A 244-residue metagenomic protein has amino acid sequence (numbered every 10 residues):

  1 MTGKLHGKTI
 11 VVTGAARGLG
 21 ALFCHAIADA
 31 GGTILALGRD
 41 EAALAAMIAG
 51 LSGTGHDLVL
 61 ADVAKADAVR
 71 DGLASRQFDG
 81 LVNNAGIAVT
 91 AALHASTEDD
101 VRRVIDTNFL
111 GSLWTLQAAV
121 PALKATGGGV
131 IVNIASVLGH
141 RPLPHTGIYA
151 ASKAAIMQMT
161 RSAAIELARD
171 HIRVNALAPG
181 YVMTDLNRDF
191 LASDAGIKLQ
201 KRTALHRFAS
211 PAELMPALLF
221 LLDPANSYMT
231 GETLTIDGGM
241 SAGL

Functional and structural regions predicted by a protein language model:
A16-R17: Conserved glycine-rich cofactor-binding loop
A92-L93, T97-I105, N187, L199: Substrate-binding pocket helix/loop in short-chain dehydrogenase/reductase
L116, S152, T160: Active-site helix of classical SDR
P121, I165-E166, S227: Alpha-helical segment proximal to the catalytic Tyr-Lys
S136: Residue(s) in the substrate-gating loop at a strand-loop-helix junction that position the organic substrate next
R141, L219, T230-L244: Short C-terminal tail/terminal secondary-structure segment of NAD(P)H-dependent dehydrogenase/reductase domains
A168, R173, M229-G231: Short, small/polar-rich loop/turn modules that mediate ligand/substrate recognition or access, typified
